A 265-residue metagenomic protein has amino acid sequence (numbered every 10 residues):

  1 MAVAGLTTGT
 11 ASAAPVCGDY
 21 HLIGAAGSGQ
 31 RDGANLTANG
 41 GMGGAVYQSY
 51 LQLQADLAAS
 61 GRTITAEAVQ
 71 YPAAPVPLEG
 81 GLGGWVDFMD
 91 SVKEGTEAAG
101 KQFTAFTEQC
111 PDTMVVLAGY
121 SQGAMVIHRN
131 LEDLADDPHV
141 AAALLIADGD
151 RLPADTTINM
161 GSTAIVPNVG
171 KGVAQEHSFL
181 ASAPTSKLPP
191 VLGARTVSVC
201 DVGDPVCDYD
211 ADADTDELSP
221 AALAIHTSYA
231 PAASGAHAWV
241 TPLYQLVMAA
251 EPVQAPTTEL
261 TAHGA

Functional and structural regions predicted by a protein language model:
M1-A13: Secretory targeting and sorting signals
A14-G18: Cleaved targeting-peptide boundary
G24-A25, D32-A58, T63-A68, A74-E79 (+5 more regions): Surface cap/lid and interfacial helix-loop subdomains adjacent to catalytic sites that gate substrate access
S28, G123-M125, V206: Alpha-helical hydrophobic packing sites
G81-F88: Short glycine/proline- and acidic residue-enriched helix-loop micro-motifs that form flexible lids or anion-recognition
L117-H128: Gly/Ala-rich beta-loop-alpha elbow adjacent to hydrolase catalytic centers
